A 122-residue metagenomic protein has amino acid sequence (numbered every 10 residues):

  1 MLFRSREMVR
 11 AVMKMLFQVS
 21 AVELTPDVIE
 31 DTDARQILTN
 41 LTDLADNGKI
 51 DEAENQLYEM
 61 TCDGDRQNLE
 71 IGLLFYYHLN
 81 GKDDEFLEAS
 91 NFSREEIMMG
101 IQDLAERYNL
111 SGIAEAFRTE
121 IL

Functional and structural regions predicted by a protein language model:
S5, V12, I50, Q56-L57 (+1 more regions): Inward-facing hydrophobic residues that define packing positions of alpha-helical scaffold repeats
V9-M13, L38-T42, Y58: Amphipathic alpha-helical repeat scaffolds
V12-V19, D51, D63-D65, D83 (+2 more regions): Alpha-helical junction/boundary sensor with strong preference for TPR arrays
L16-I37, E59-L87: Short, charge-rich amphipathic alpha-helical segments embedded in non-transmembrane helical bundles/solenoids
E30-A34, A45-D51: Helix-boundary capping/turn motifs
T39-D43, N47, H78: Residue-level signature for tetratricopeptide repeat
L73-L122: Amphipathic alpha-helical binding modules
